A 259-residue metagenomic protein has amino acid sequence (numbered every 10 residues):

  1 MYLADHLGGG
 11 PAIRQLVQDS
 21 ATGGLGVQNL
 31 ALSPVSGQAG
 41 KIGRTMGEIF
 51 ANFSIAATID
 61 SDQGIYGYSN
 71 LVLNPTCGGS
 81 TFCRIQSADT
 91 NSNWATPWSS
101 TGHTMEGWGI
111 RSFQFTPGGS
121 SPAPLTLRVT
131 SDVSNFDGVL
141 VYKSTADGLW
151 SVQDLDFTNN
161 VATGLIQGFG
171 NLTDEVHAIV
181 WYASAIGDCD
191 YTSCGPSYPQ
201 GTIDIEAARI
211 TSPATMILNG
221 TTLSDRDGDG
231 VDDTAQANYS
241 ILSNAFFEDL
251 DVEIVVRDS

Functional and structural regions predicted by a protein language model:
M1-Y2: Zinc-dependent metallopeptidase catalytic helix centered on the HExxH motif and its immediate flanking segment
H6-R14: Structural helix-adjacent loops and short alpha-helical linkers that scaffold large soluble proteins
D19-L218: Beta/coil-rich, acidic/histidine-enriched accessory regions frequently appended to metallopeptidases
S120-P124, V231-Q236: Short coil/turn motif common to extracellular beta-sandwich-like domains
S131, Y239-F247, V256-D258: Extracellular acidic, Ser/Thr/Pro-rich low-complexity tracts
G138-L140, L250-I254: Short beta-strand elements bearing conserved aromatic residues within extracellular beta-rich modules
K143-S144, V255-R257: Predominantly extracellular/luminal cell-surface or secreted proteins
D225-T234, S259: Acidic, glycine-anchored loop motifs typical of Ca2+
